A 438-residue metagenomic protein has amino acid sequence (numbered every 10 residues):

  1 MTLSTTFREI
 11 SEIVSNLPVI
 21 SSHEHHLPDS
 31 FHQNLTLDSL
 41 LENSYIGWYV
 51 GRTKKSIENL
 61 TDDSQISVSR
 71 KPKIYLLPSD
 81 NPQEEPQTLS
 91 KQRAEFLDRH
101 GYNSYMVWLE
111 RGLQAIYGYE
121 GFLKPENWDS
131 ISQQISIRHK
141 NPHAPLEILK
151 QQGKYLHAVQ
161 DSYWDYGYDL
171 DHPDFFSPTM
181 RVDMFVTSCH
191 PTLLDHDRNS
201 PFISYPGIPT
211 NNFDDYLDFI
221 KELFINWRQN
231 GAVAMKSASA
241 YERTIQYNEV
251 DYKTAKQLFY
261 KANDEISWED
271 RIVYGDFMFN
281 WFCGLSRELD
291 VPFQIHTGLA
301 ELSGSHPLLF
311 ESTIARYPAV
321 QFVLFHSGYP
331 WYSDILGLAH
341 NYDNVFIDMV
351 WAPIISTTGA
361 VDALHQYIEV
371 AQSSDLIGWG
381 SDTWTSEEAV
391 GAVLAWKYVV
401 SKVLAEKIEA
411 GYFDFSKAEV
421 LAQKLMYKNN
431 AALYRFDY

Functional and structural regions predicted by a protein language model:
T2, I116, G121-P292: Active-site gating/metal-coordination segments in enzymes
T2-S22, D29, N34-L35, L41-I116 (+3 more regions): Mid-to-C-terminal alpha-helical segments outside catalytic/metal-binding sites
V19-D29, F293-A300: Histidine-centered catalytic micro-motifs
H26-P28, Y163-Y166, D183-T187, S239-T244 (+5 more regions): Short, solvent-exposed loop/turn segments at secondary-structure junctions
L146, I220-F224, C283, F310 (+4 more regions): Generic structural signal for well-ordered alpha-helices, preferentially at hydrophobic/aromatic core positions
T210, D214-L217, I225, I272-D276 (+7 more regions): Non-membrane alpha-helical structural segments and their capping/turn regions in soluble enzymes
T244, L258-G380, E387-A389, N429: Catalytic pocket-lining loop regions of alpha/beta-barrel enzymes, especially the amidohydrolase/enolase/GH5 lineages
